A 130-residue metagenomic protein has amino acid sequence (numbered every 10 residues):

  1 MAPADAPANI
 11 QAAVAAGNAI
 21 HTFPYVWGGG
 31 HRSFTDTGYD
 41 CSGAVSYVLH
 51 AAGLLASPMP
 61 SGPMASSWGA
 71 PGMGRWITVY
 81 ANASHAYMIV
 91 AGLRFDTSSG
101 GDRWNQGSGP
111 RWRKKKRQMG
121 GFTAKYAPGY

Functional and structural regions predicted by a protein language model:
A4, H31-R32, G74: A general structural-boundary detector
A4-Q11, T35-D40: Soluble non-cytosolic domains of exported or imported proteins
I10-T22: A structural motif
V14, S46, H50-Y130: ...with weaker cross-activation on analogous glycine-rich loops/strands in unrelated enzymes
A19-G38: Active-site nucleophile-His-acid catalytic modules used for acyl/amide transfer and hydrolysis across diverse enzymes
G28-G30, S42, S57: Surface-exposed loop/turn and secondary-structure junction residues enriched for glycine/proline
S33-A52: Active-site nucleophilic cysteine motif
